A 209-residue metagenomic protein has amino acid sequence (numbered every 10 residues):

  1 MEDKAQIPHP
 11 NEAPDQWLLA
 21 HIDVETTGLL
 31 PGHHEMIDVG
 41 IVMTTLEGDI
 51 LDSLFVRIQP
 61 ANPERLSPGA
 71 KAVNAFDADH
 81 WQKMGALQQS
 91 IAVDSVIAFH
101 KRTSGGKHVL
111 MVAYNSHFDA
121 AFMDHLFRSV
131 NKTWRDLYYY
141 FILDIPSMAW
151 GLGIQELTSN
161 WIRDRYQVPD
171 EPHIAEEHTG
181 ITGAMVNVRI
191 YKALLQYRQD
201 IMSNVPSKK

Functional and structural regions predicted by a protein language model:
M1-P10, I201-K209: Glycine- and charge-rich intrinsically disordered segments
E2-H117, R165, H178: Conserved non-catalytic scaffold segment of RNase H-like nuclease domains
E35-I37, H125-R128: Short, glycine/charged-enriched secondary-structure capping and boundary segments
S90, D94, A120-A121, L143-P146 (+1 more regions): Non-catalytic, well-ordered alpha-helical scaffold segments
L110-H117, A121-F127, T158-K209: Acidic, Mg2+-coordinating catalytic module of metal-dependent nucleases/exonucleases that use a two-metal-ion mechanism
S129-Y138: A short alpha->loop->secondary-structure connector
L137-F141, A149, D164, D170: Acidic, His/Gly-enriched loop-helix segments that form or flank divalent-metal centers in metallo-dependent hydrolases
F141-L157: Short alpha-helix plus adjacent loop in nuclease-associated cores
